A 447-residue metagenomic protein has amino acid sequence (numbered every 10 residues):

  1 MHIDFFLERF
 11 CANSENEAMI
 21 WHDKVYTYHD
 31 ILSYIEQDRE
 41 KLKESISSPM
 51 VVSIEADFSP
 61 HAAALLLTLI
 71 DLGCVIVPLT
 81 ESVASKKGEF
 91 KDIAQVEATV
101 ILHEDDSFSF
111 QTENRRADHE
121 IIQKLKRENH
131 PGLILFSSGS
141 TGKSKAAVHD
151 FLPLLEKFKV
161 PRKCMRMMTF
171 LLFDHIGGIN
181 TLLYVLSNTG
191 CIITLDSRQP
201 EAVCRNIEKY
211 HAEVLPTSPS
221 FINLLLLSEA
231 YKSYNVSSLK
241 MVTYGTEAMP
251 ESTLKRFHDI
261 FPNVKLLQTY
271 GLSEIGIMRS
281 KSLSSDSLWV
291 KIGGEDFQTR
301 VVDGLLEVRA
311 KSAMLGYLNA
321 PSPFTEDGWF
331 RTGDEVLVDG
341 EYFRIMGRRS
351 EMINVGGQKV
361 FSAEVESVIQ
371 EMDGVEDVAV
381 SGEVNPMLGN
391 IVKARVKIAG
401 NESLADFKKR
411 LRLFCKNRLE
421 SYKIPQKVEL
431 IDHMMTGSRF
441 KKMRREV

Functional and structural regions predicted by a protein language model:
E15-S45, G88, H149: Conserved AMP-binding/adenylate-forming core of the ANL superfamily
K24, E40-S82, F170-L172, K359 (+1 more regions): Conserved AMP-binding/adenylate-forming
T27-Y28, K124, N129-K159: Conserved AMP-binding A3 loop
I54, L215, A310, E335-K423: AMP-binding/adenylate-forming catalytic core of the ANL superfamily
L155-R166, D174-V214: Conserved AMP-binding/adenylation subdomain of ANL enzymes
V214, A230-D286: Gly/Ser/Thr-rich phosphate-binding loop
R300-G328, Q358-V360: Conserved ATP/PPi-binding loop(s) of AMP-dependent carboxylate-activating enzymes
N417-K441: AMP-binding/adenylate-forming catalytic domain of the ANL superfamily
